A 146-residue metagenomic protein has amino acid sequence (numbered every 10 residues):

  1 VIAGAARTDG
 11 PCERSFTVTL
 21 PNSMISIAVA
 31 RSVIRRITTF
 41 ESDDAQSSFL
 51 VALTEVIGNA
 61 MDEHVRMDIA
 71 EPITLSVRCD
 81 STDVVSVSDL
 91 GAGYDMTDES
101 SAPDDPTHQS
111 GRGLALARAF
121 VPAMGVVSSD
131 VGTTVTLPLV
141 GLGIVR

Functional and structural regions predicted by a protein language model:
V1-T17, M61-R146: Conserved beta-strand-loop-beta-strand hairpin that lines the nucleotide-binding pocket of ATP/GTP-utilizing enzymes
V1-V51: Bergerat-fold GHKL ATPase/HATPase_c domain
D44-E71: Conserved ATP-binding N-box helix of the HATPase_c
